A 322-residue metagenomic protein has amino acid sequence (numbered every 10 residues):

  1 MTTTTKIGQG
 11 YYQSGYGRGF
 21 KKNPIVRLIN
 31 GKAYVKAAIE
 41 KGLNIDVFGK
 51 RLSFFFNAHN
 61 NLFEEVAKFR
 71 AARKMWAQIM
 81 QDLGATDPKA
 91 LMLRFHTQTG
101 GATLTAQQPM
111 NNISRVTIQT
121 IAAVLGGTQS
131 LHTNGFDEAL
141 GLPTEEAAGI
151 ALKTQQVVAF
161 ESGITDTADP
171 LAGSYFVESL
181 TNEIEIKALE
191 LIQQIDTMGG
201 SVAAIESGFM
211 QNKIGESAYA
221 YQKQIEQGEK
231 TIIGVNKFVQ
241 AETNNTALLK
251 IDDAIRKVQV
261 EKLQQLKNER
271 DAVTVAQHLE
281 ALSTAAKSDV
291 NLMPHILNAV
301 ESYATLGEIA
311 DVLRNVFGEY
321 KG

Functional and structural regions predicted by a protein language model:
M1-A122, D137-L152: Helix-rich catalytic cores of soluble enzyme domains
M1-T3, T128, A304: A structural motif
G8, T99, V124-L125, L171 (+2 more regions): Short glycine/serine/threonine-biased micro-segments
L28, I121, L125-T128, A151 (+2 more regions): Hydrophobic faces of stable alpha-helices that mediate helix-helix packing
K36-N44, Q78-T86, Q119, A123 (+9 more regions): Conserved helix-loop functional segments at active or binding sites
L104-A106, Q129, V202, F209: Append "with occasional cross-activation on large, charged helical scaffolds in nucleic-acid assemblies
G127-E138, I164-L171: Short acidic/histidine-rich active-site segments
E145, K153-Q156, F160-G322: Flexible, glycine-rich loop/tail regions that form catalytic "lids" or insertion modules at the edges of active sites
